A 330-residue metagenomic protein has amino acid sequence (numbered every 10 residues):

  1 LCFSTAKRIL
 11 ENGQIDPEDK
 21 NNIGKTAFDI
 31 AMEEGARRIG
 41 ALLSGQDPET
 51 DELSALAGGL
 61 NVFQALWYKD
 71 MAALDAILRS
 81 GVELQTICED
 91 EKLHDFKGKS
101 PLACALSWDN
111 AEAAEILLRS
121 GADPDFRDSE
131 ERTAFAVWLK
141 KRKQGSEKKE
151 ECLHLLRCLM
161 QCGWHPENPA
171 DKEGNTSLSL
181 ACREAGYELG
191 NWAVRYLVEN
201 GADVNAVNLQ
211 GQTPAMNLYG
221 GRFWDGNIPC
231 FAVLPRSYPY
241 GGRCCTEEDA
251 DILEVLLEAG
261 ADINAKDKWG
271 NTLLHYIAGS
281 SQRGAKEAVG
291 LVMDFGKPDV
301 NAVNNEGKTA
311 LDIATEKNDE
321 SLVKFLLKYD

Functional and structural regions predicted by a protein language model:
L1-C2, I30-A36, Q64-K69, C104-N110 (+6 more regions): Ankyrin repeat A-helix N-terminal signature
L1-C2, R8-N12, N22-I23, D29-E33 (+2 more regions): Intrinsically disordered, low-complexity repeat tracts
K7-D16, L42-E49, D75-L84, C88 (+6 more regions): Ankyrin repeat domain, specifically the short helix-to-loop turn at the C-terminus of the second helix of each repeat
Q14, N21-K25, N168, N175 (+5 more regions): Asparagine/serine/threonine-enriched low-complexity, disordered tracts, especially those forming N-linked glycosylation
N21, A55, C88, D95 (+5 more regions): Ankyrin repeat boundary/linker residues
I30-Y68, C162, A259, T315-D330: Ankyrin-repeat-protein effector appendages
A41-S80, F96-K99, S107, E115 (+9 more regions): Intrinsically disordered, low-complexity regulatory segments in ankyrin-centric signaling systems
